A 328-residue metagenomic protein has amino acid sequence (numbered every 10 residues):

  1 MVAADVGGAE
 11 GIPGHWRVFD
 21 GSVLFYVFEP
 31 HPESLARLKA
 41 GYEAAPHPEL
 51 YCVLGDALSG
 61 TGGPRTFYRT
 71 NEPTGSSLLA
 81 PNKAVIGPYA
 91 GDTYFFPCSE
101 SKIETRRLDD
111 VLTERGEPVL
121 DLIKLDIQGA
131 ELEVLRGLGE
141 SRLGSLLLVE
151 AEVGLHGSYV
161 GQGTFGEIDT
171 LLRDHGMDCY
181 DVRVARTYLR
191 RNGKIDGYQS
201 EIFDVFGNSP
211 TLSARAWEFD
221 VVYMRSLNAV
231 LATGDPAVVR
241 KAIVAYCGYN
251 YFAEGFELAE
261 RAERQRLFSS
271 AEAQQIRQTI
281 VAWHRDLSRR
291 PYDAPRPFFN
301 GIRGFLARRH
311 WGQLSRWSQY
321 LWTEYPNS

Functional and structural regions predicted by a protein language model:
M1-S328: Phosphate/nucleotide-binding beta-alpha loop and adjacent structural elements of enzyme active sites
